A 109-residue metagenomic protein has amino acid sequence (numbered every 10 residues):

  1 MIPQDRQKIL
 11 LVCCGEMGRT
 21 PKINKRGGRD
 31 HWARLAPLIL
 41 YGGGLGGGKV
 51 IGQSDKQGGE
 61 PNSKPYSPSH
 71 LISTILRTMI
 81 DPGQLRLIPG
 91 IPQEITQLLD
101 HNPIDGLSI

Functional and structural regions predicted by a protein language model:
M1-I109: Ligand-binding pockets and gating/stacking loops
